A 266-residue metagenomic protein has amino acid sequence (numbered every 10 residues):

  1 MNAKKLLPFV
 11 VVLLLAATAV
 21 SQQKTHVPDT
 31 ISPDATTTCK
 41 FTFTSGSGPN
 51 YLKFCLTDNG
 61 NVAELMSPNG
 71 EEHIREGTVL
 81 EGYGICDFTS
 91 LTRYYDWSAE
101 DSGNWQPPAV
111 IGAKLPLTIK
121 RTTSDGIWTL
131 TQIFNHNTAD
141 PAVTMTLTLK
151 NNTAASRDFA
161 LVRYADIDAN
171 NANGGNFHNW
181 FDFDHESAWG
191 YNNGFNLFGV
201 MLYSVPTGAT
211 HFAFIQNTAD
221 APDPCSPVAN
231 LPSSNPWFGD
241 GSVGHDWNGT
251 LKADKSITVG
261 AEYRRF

Functional and structural regions predicted by a protein language model:
M1-F9: Bacterial N-terminal signal peptides that target proteins for export
P8-A16: Bacterial N-terminal signal peptides
Q22-P107, K120-T122, N135-N137, A160-V162 (+4 more regions): Beta-strand-rich N-terminal accessory domains
V27-T30, D34-T37, A113-L117, T138-A188: Acidic (Asp/Glu-rich), glycine- and aromatic
F54, V79, Y83-D101, N170-S256: Trp/Gly-enriched beta-strand surface patches
A113-A139: Low-complexity, acidic Ser/Thr/Pro/Gly-rich terminal tails and inter-domain linkers that flank the onset of structured
I119, L130-Q132, V143-M145, F159-L161 (+2 more regions): Hydrophobic residues positioned within well-ordered beta-strands of beta-sheet architectures
I133-N135, L149, G249: Outer-membrane beta-barrel proteins
